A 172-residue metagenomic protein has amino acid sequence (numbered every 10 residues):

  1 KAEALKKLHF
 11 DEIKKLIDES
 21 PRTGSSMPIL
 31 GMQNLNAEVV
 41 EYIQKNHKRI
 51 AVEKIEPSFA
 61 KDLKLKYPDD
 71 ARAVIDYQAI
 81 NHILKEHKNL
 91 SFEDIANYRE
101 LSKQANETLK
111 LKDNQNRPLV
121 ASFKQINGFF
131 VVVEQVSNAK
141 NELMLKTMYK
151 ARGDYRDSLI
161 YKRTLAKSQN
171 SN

Functional and structural regions predicted by a protein language model:
K1-N172: Ribonuclease/tRNase effector modules and their secretory precursors
